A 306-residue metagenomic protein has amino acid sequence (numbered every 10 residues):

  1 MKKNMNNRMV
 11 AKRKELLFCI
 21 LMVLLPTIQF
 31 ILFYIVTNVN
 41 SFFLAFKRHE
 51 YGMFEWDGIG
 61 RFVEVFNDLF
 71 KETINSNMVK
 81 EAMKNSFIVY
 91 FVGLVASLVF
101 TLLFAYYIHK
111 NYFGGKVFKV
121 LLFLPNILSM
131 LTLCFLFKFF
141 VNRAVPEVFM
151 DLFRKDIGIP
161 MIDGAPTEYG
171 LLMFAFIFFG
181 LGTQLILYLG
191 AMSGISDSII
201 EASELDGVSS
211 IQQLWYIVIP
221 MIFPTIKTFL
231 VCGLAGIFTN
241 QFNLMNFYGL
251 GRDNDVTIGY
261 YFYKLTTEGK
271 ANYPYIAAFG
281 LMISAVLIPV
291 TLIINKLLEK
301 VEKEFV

Functional and structural regions predicted by a protein language model:
M1-R13: Short, Lys/Arg-rich, polar N-terminal cytosolic tail immediately upstream of the first transmembrane signal-anchor
V10-V306: A structural signal for multi-pass alpha-helical bundles of membrane permease subunits that mediate small-molecule
